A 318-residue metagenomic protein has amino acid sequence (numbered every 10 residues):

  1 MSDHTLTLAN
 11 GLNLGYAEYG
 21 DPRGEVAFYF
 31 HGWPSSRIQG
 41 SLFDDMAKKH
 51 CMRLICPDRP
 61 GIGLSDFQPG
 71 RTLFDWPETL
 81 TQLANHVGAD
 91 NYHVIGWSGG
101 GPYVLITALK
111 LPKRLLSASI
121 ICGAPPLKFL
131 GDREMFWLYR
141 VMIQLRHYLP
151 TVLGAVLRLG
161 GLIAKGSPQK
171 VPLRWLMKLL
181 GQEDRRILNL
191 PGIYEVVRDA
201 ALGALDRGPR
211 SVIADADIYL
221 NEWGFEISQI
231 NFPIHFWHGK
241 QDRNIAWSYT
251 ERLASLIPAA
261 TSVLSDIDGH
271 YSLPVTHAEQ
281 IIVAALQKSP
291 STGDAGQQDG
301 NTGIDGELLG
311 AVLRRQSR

Functional and structural regions predicted by a protein language model:
L12-L64: Conserved HGGG/HGGXW glycine-rich cap/lid loop of the alpha/beta-hydrolase fold
D58-G63, Q68, A124, D268-G269: Short beta-to-alpha linker loops that shape the active-site pocket of alpha/beta-hydrolase fold enzymes
D75-H93: Conserved acidic catalytic loop of the alpha/beta-hydrolase fold
N91-R133: Conserved hydrolase catalytic core segment
L138-F225: Alpha/beta-hydrolase
I230, F236-H238, D242: Short beta-strand/loop motif that positions the catalytic acidic residue of the alpha/beta-hydrolase fold
R243-Y249: Conserved alpha/beta-hydrolase "acid-adjacent" motif
A259-R318: Catalytic active-site module of serine/aspartate enzymes centered on a nucleophile-bearing elbow/loop
